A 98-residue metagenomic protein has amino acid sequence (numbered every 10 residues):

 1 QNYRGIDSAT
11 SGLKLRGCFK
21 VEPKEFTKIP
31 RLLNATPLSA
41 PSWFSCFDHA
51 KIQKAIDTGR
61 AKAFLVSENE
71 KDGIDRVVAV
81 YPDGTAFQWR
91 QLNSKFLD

Functional and structural regions predicted by a protein language model:
N2-E68: Mature extracytoplasmic domains of secretory-pathway proteins
K71-D98: C-terminal partner/receptor-binding element of secreted or periplasmic proteins
